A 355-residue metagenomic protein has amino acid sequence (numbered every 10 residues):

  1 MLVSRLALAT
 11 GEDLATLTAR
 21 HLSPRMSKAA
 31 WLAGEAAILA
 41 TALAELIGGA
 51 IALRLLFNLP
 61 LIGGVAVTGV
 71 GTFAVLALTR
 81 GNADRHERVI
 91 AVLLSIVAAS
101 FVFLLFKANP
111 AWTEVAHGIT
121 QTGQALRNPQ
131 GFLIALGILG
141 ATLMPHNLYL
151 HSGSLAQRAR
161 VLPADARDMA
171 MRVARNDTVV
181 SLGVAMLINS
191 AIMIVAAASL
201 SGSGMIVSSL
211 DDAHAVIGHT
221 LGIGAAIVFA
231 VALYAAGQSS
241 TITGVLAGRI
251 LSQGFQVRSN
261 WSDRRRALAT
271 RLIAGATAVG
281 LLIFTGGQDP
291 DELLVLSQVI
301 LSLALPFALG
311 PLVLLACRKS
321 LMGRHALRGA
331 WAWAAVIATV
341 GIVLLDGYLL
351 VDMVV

Functional and structural regions predicted by a protein language model:
M1-A9, L155-A159, P163, G183-D212: Extracellular/periplasmic helix-exit of transmembrane alpha-helices
L2-M26, I51, G81-D84, S203-G218 (+2 more regions): Flexible loop linkers connecting adjacent transmembrane helices in multi-pass alpha-helical membrane transporters
P24-S27, I62-V65, V180, G224 (+2 more regions): Loop-to-transmembrane helix boundary motifs in multi-pass membrane proteins
R25-E45, L53-G81, G140-T142, A235-S240: Helix-loop-helix module between adjacent transmembrane segments
W31-E35, L56-T79, I96-S100, D263-G280 (+1 more regions): Transmembrane alpha-helical segments of multi-pass small-molecule transport proteins
E45-L56, G69-I90, L104, F284-P290 (+1 more regions): Membrane-water interface regions at transmembrane-helix termini and the short interhelical loops of multi-pass membrane
V67-T68, L78-A108, L301, L305 (+2 more regions): Membrane-interface loop-to-helix entry segments
T72, L94-G123, F132-G153, P311-S320 (+1 more regions): Hydrophobic alpha-helical segments and their helix-loop junctions in multi-pass secondary transporters
